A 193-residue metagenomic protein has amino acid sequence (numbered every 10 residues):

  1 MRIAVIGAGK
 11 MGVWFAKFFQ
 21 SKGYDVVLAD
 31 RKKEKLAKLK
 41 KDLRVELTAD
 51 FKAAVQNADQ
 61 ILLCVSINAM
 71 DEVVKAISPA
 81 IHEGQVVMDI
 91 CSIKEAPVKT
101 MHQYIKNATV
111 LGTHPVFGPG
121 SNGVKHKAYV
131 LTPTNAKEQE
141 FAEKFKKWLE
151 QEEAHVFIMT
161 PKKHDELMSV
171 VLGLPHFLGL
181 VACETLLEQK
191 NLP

Functional and structural regions predicted by a protein language model:
M1-A53: NAD(P)+-binding Rossmann beta1-loop-alpha1 motif at the extreme N-terminus of oxidoreductases
G23, A58, G84, H126-K127 (+1 more regions): Short, well-ordered alpha-helix to beta-strand connector turns
F51-A80: Rossmann-like NAD(P)-binding element
C64-S66, I90-C91, P133: Glycine-rich, N-terminal phosphate-binding loop of Rossmann-like dinucleotide-binding domains
V73-N122: Rossmann-like NAD(P)(H) cofactor-binding subdomain of soluble oxidoreductases
H126-P193: Internal alpha-helical scaffold of NAD(P)-dependent oxidoreductase catalytic cores
